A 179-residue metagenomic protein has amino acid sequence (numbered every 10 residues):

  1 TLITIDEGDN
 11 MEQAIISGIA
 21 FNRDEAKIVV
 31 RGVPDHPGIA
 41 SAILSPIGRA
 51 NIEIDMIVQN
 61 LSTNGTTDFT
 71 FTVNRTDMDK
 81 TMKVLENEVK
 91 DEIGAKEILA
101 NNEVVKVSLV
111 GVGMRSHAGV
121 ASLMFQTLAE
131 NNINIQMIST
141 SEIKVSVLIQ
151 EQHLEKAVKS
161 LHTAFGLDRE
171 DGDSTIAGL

Functional and structural regions predicted by a protein language model:
T1-L179: C-terminal catalytic "cap/lid" subdomain
